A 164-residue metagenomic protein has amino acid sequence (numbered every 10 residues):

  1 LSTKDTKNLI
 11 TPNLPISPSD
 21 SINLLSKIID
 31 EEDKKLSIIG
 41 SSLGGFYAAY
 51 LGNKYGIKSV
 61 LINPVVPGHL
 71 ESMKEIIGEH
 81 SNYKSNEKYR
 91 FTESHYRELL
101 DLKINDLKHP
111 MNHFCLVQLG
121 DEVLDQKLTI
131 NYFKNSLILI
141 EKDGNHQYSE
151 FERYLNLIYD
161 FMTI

Functional and structural regions predicted by a protein language model:
L1, A48, Q126-T129: Short, highly selective alpha-helical patches that border small-molecule cofactor pockets in redox/cofactor-processing
L1-E32: Active-site catalytic motif of lipid deacylating hydrolases and related acyltransferases
L14-P15, S41, P64-V65: Histidine- and/or cysteine-centered catalytic micro-motif in compact active-site loops
D33-S37, N112-F114: Short active-site oxyanion
K35-G40, V60: Short beta-strand immediately N-terminal to the catalytic nucleophile in serine-hydrolase-like folds
I39-A48: Gly/Ala-rich beta-loop-alpha elbow adjacent to hydrolase catalytic centers
L51-Y55: Aromatic pocket-lining residues of Rossmann-like dinucleotide-binding sites
K58, P64-N156, F161-I164: The alpha/beta-hydrolase serine catalytic core
